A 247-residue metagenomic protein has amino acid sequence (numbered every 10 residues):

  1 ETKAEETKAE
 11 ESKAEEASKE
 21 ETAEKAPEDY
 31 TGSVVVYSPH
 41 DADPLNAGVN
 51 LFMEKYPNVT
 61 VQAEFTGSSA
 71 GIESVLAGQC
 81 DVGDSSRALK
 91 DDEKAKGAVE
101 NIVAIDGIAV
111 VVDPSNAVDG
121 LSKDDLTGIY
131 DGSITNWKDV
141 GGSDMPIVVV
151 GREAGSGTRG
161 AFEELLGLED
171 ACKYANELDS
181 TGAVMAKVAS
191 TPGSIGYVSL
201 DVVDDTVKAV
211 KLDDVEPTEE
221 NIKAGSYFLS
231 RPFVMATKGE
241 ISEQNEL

Functional and structural regions predicted by a protein language model:
E1-A9: Bacterial lipoprotein signal-peptidase II cleavage site
K13, K19, A23-L247: Exported/periplasmic ABC-transporter solute-binding proteins
